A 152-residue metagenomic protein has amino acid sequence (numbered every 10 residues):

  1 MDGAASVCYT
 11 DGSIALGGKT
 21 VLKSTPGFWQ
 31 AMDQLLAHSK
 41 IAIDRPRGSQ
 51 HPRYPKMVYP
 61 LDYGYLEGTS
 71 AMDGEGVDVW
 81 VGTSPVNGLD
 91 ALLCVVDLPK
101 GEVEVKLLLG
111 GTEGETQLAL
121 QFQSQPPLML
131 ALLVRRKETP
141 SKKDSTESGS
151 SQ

Functional and structural regions predicted by a protein language model:
V7, G12-G149: Hydrophobic N-terminal alpha-helices or hydrophobic patches in metabolic proteins across all domains of life
